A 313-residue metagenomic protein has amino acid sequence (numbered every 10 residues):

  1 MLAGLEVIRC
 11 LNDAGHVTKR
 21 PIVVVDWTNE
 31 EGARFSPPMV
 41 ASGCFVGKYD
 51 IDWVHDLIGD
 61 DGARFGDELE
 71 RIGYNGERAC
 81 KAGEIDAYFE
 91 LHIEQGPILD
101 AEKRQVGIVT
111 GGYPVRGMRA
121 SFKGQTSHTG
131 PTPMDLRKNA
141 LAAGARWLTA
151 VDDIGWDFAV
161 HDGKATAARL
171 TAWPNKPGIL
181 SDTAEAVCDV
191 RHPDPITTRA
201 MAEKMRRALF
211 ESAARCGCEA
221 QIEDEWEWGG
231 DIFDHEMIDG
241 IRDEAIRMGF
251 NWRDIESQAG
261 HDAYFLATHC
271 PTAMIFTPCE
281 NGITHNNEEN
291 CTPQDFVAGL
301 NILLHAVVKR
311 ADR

Functional and structural regions predicted by a protein language model:
L2-V7, A142-R146, A298-I302: Short amphipathic alpha-helical face segments that pack within enzyme cores and frequently flank/anchor catalytic
V7-P21: Flexible, small-residue-rich helix->loop connector segments that border functional cores
T18, G76-K81, P131, D153-A167 (+3 more regions): Flexible, glycine/charged-enriched surface loops at secondary-structure junctions
E30, R34-I196: Midchain, well-structured core segments that form catalytic/ion-binding scaffolds
I51-W53, R191-P195, E225-E227, G282-Q294: Short beta-alpha connecting loops at secondary-structure transitions that line or flank enzyme active sites
T166-N175, V187-D194, E219-I238, Q258 (+1 more regions): A short beta-alpha structural unit
M201-F210: Short amphipathic alpha-helices in soluble, non-transmembrane regions that often serve as interface/regulatory elements
W252-N301, V307-R310: Zn-dependent metallopeptidase/amidohydrolase metal-coordination segment
